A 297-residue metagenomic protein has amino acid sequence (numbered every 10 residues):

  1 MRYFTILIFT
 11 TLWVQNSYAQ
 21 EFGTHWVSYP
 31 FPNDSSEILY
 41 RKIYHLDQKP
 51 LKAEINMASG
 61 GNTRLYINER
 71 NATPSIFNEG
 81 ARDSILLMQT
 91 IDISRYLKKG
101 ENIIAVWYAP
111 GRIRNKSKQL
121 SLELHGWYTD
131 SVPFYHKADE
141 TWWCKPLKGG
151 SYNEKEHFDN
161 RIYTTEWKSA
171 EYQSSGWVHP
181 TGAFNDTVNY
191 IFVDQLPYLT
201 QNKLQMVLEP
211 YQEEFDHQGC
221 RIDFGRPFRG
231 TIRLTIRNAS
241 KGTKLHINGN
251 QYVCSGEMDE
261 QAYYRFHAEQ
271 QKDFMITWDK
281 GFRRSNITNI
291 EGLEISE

Functional and structural regions predicted by a protein language model:
M1-E21: Bacterial Sec-dependent N-terminal signal peptides
Q20-E297: Extracellular/oxidizing-compartment recognition motifs
